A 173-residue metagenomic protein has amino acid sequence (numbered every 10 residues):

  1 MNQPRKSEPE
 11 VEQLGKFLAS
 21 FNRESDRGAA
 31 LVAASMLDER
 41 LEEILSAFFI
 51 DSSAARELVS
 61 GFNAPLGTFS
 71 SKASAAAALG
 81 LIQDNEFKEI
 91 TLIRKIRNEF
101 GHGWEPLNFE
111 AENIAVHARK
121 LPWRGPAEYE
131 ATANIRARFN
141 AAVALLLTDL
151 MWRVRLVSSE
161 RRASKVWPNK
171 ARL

Functional and structural regions predicted by a protein language model:
M1-L173: Amphipathic alpha-helical interface elements
